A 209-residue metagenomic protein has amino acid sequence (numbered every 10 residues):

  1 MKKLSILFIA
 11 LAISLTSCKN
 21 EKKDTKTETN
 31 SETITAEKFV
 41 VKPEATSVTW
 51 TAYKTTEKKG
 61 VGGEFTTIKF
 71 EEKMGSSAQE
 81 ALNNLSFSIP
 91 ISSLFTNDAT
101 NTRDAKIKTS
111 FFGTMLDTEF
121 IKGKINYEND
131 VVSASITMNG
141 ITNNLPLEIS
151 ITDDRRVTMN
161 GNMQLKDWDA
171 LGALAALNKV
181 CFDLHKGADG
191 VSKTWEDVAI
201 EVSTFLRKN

Functional and structural regions predicted by a protein language model:
K2-F8: Sec-dependent signal peptide recognition, specifically the positively charged N-region followed immediately by
S14-S17: C-terminal motif of bacterial Sec signal peptides marking the signal peptidase cleavage site
K19-N209: Low-complexity, acidic/polar, glycine-enriched regions of mature
